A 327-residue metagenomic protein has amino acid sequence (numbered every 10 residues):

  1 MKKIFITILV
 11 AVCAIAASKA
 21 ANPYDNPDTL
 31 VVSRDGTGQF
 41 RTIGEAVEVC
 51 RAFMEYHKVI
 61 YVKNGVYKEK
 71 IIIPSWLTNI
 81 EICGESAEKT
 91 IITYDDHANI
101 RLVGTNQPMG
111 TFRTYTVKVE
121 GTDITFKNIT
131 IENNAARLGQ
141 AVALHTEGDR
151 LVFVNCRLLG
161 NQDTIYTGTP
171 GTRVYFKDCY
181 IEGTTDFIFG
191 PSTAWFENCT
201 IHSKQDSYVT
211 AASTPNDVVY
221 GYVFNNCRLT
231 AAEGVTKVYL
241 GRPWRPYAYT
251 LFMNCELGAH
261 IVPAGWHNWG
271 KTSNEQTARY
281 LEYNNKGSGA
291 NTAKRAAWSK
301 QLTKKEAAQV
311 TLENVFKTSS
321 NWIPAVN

Functional and structural regions predicted by a protein language model:
M1-D25: Bacterial Sec-dependent N-terminal signal peptides
N22-N327: Sequence-level preference for short, compositionally simple segments enriched in small aliphatic or small polar residues
